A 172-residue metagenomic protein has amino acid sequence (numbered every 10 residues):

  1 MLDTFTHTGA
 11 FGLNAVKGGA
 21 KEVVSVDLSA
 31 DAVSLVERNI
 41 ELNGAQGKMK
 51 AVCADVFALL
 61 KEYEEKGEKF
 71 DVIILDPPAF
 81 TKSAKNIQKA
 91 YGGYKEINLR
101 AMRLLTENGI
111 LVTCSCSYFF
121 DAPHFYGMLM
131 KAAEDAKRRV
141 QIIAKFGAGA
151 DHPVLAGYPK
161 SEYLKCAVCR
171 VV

Functional and structural regions predicted by a protein language model:
M1-F5: Conserved class I S-adenosyl-L-methionine
T8-K21: Conserved SAM-binding loop of SAM-dependent methyltransferases across substrates and taxa, primarily the Class I
G19, E41-Q46, E134-R139: Short helix-capping segments at alpha-helix termini
E22-D27: Conserved SAM-binding motif I beta-strand of class I
D31-I74: S-adenosyl-L-methionine
A45, L105-E107: Helix-to-beta-strand junctions that scaffold the AdoMet/dcAdoMet cofactor pocket in Class I SAM-dependent enzymes
D71-R100: Mobile active-site "lid"/loop adjacent to the S-adenosyl-L-methionine
I110-V172: C-terminal catalytic and target-recognition region of SAM-dependent MTase-like enzymes, primarily methyltransferases
